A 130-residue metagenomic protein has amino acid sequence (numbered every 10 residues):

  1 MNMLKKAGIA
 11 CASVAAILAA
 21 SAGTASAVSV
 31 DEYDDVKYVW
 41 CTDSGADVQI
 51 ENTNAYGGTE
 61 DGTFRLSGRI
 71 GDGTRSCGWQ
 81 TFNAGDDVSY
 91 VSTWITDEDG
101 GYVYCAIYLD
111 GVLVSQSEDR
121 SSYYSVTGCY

Functional and structural regions predicted by a protein language model:
M1-V39: N-terminal prepro-regions of secreted/extracellular proteins
V28-Y130: Post-signal peptide N-terminal regions of Sec-secreted extracellular proteins
